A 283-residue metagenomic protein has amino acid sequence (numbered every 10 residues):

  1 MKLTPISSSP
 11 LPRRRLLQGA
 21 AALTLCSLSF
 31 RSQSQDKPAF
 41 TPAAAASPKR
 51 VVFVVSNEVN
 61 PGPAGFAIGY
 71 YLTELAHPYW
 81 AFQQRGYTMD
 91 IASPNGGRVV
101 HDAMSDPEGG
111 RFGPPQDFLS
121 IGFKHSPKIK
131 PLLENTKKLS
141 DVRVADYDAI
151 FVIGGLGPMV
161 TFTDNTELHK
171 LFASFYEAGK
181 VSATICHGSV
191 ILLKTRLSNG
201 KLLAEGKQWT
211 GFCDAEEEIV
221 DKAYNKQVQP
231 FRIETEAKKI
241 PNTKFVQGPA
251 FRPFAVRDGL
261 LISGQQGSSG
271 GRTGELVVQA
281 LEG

Functional and structural regions predicted by a protein language model:
M1-L11, Q18-S27: N-terminal secretory signal peptides
L16-L17, S29, I150: General secretory precursor processing signal
S27-S29, L281: Hydrophobic alpha-helical elements and their junctions with loops/disorder across both membrane and soluble proteins
R31-Q33: Sec/Tat signal peptide C-region and signal peptidase I cleavage site
Q35-A178, V190-G283: Extended, subdomain-level signal for the structured scaffold at the beginning of enzyme domains
S182: ADP-ribose/adenylate-binding Rossmann-like module
I185-G188: Short, thiol/selenol-centered motifs that function as redox-active sites or metal-ligating centers
